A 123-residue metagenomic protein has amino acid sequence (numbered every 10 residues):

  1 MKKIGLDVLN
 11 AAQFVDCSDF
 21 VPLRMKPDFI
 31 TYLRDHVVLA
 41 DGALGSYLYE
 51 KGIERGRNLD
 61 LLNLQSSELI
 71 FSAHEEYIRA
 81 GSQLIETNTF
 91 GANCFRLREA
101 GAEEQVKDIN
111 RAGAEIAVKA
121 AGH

Functional and structural regions predicted by a protein language model:
K2-I4, N10: Polybasic, lysine-rich low-complexity intrinsically disordered segments
G5, C17, L23-H123: Domain-level signal for soluble alpha/beta catalytic cores
